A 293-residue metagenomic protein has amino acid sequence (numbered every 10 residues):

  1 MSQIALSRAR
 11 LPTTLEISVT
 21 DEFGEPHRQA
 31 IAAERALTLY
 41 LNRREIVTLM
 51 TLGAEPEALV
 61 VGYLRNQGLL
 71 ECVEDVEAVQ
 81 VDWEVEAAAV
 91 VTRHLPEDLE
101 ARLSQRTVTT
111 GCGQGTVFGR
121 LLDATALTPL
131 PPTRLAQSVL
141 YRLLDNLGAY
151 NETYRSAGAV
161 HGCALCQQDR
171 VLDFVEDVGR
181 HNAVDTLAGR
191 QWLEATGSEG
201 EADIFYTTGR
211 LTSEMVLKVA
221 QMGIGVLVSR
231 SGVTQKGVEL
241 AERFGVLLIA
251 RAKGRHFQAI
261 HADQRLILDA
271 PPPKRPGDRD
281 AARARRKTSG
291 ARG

Functional and structural regions predicted by a protein language model:
S2-G162, C166-Q168, L172-F174, G293: Intrinsically disordered, low-complexity regions enriched in acidic/Ser/Thr/Pro/Gln residues
A54-E55, L64-N66, G179-H181, A188-L193 (+3 more regions): Short, solvent-exposed amphipathic alpha-helical segments in soluble enzyme and RNA/protein-processing domains
E55, A136-V139, L143, A159 (+5 more regions): General structural feature for long, well-ordered alpha-helical segments within catalytic domains of soluble enzymes
A149, R170, L211-T212, V233 (+1 more regions): Short acidic/polar capping segments at secondary-structure boundaries
Y154-G209: Glycine- and Gly-Pro-enriched alpha-helical subdomains that act as flexible, kink-prone "lid/hinge" or packing modules
T186-V238: Glycine/small-residue-rich hydrophobic helix-like segments
M215-G293: Conserved catalytic-core subdomain
